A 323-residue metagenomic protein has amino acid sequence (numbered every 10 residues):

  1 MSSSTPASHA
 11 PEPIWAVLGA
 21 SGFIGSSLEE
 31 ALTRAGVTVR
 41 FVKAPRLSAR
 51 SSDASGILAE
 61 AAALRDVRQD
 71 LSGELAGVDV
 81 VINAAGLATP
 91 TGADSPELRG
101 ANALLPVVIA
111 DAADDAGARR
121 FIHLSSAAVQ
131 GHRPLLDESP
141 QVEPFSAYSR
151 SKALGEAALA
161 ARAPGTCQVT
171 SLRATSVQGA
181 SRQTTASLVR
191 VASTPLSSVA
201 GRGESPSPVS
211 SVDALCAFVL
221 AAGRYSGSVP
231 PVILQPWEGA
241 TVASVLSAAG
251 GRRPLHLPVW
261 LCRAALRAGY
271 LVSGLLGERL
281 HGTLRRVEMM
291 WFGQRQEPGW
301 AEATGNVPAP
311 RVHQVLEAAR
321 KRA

Functional and structural regions predicted by a protein language model:
S2-S4, F292-A323: Amphipathic terminal alpha-helices
W15-A35: N-terminal Rossmann NAD(P)H-binding glycine-rich loop of SDR-like oxidoreductase domains
L58-L104, A112: NAD(P)H-binding glycine-rich loop region in Rossmannoid oxidoreductase-like domains and their noncatalytic homologs
V107-A147: Conserved Rossmann-fold NAD(P)-dependent oxidoreductase catalytic core, especially the SDR/UDP-sugar
E156-A180: Conserved beta-loop-beta element that borders a ligand/cofactor-binding pocket
Q183-S187, G201-G223, P230: Substrate-positioning beta->alpha
A221-R279, P310-A323: Mid/C-terminal beta-alpha module of Rossmann-like enzyme folds, strongest in SDR-family dehydrogenases/epimerases
L261-V307: A hydrophobic C-terminal alpha-helical subdomain
